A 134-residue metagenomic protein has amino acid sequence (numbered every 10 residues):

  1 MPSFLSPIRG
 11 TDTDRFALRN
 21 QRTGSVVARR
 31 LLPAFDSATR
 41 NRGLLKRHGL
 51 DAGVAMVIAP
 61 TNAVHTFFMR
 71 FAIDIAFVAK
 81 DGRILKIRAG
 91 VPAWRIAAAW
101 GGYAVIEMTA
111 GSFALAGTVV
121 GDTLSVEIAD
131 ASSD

Functional and structural regions predicted by a protein language model:
P2-D134: Compact, glycine-rich, soluble single-domain proteins
